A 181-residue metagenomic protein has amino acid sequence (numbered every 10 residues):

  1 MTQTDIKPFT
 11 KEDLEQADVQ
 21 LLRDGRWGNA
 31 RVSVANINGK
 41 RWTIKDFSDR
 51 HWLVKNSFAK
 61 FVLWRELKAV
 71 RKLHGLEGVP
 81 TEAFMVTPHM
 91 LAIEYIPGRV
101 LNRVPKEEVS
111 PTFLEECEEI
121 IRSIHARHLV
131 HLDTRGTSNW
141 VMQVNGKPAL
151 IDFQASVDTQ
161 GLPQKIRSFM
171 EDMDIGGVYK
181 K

Functional and structural regions predicted by a protein language model:
M1-R23: Juxta-kinase regulatory segment immediately upstream of eukaryotic protein kinase catalytic domains
A17-R71: ATP-binding glycine-rich loop module of kinase domains
V34-G39, E94-Y95, Q143-V144: Active-site beta-strand termini and strand-to-loop segments that position acidic
W52-K55, N102-V104, T159: A short acidic, helix-capping loop that chelates divalent metal ions and anchors anionic groups
A59-L63, A69-E116: Conserved structural core of kinase catalytic domains
E119-S123: Conserved hydrophobic core/spine positions of the Hanks-type protein kinase catalytic domain
A126, Q143-K181: C-lobe/activation-segment region of protein kinase-like
A126-M142: Catalytic-loop of the protein kinase fold
